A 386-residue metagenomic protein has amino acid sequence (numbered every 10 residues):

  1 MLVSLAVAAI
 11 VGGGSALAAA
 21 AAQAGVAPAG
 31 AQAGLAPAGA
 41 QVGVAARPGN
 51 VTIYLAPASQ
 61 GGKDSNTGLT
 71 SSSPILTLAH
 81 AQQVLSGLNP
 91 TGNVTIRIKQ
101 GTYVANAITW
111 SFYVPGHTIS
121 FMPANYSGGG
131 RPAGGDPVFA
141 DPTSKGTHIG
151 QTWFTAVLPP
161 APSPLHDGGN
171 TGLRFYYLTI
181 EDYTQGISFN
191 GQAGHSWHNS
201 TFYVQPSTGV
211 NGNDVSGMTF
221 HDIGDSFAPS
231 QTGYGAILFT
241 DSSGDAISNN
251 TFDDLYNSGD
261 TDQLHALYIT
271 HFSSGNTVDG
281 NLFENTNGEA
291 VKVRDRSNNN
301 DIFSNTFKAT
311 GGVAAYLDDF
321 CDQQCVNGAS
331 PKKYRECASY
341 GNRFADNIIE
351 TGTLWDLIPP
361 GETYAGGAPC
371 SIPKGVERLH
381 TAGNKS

Functional and structural regions predicted by a protein language model:
M1-A24: Secretory targeting and sorting signals
G39-H80, T102: Right-handed parallel beta-helix/beta-solenoid
V51, G92-V94, N106, H117-I119 (+13 more regions): The right-handed parallel beta-helix/beta-solenoid scaffold, focusing on the short coil/turn and N-cap positions
I53-A58, I75-V104, I119-Y126: Glycine-rich repeat segments that build the extracellular carbohydrate-interaction surface of secreted and virion
R97, S120-M122, R174, S188 (+8 more regions): Extracellular beta-strand solenoid repeats
R97, Y103-N106, Y113-Q185: Right-handed parallel beta-helix/beta-spiral solenoid domain characteristic of secreted/periplasmic
T109, T143-H166, Y183-T208, I223-T240 (+4 more regions): Extracellular beta-strand/beta-solenoid scaffold signature
